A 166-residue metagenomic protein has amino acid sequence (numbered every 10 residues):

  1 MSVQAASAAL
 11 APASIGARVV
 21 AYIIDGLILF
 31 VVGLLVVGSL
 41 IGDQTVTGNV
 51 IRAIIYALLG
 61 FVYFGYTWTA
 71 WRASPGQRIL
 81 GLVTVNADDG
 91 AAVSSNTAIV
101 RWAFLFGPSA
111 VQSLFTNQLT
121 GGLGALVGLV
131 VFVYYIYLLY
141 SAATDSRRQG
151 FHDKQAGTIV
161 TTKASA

Functional and structural regions predicted by a protein language model:
M1-A166: Membrane-interfacial and juxtamembrane segments of integral membrane proteins
